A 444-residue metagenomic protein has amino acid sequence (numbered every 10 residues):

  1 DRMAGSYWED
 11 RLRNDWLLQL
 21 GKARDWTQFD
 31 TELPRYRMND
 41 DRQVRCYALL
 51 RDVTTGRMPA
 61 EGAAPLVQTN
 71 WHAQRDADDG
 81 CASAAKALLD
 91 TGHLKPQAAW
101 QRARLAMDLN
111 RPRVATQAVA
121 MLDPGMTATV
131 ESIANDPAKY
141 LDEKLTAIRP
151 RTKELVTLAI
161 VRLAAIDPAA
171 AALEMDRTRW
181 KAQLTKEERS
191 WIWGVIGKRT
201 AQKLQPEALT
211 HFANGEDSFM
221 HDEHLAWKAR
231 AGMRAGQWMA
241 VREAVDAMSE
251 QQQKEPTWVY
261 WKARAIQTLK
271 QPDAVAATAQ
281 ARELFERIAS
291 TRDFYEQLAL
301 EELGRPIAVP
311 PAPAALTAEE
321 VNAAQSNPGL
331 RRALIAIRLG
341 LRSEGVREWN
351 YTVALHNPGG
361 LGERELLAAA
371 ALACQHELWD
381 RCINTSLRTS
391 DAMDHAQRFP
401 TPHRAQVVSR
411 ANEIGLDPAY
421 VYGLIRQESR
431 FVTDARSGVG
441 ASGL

Functional and structural regions predicted by a protein language model:
D1-R2, W26-Y36, P59-A73, P96-R104 (+10 more regions): Alpha-helical repeat scaffolds
G5-N14, A23-Q28, M38-Y47, R57-P65 (+16 more regions): Generic helix N-cap/helix-start motif at coil->alpha-helix transitions
Q19, A23, T55-R57, G92 (+8 more regions): Structural motif corresponding to the intra-repeat A-B loop/turn of tetratricopeptide repeats
Q19, Q101-L105, L155-I166, I196-R199 (+2 more regions): Alpha-helical segment of the N-proximal tetratricopeptide repeat
Q19, R51-D52, L105, R162 (+8 more regions): Residue-level signature for tetratricopeptide repeat
W180, R189, T210-F212, D222 (+6 more regions): Catalytic glycan-binding domains that act on GlcNAc-containing polysaccharides
G197-K198, F212, E216, A226-M233: Extended alpha-solenoid helical-repeat scaffolds
R282, E286-A336, S390, T401 (+3 more regions): Extracellular/periplasmic ectodomains of large secreted or surface enzymes and adhesion receptors
